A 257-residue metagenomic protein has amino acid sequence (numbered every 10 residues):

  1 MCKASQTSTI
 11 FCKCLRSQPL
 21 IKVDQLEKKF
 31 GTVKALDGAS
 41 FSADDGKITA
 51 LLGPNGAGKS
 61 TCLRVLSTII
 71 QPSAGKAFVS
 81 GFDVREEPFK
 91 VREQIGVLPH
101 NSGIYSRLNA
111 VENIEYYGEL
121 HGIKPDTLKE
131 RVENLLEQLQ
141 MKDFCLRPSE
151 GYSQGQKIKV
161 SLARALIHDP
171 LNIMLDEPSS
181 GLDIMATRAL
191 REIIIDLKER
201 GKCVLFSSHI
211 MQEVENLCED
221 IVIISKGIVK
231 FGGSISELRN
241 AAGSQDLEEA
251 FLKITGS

Functional and structural regions predicted by a protein language model:
E115, E119, D126-F144: Conserved ABC ATPase "signature" region
P148-Y152: Conserved ABC ATPase signature
L162: Hydrophobic anchor residue at the start of the ABC signature
I173-E177: Catalytic Walker B motif of ABC-type/P-loop ATPase nucleotide-binding domains
G232-G233: ABC ATPase "signature
